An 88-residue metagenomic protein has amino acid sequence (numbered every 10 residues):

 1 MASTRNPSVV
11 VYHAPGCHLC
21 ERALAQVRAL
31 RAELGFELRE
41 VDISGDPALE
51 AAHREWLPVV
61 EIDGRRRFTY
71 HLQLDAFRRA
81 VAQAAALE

Functional and structural regions predicted by a protein language model:
A2-A29: Local sequence-structure signature of Cys/Sec-based thiol-disulfide redox active-site neighborhoods
Y12, V41, T69: Small/polar loops that bind or transfer phosphate-bearing groups
L30-L34: A short, Lys/Arg-enriched amphipathic alpha-helix followed by its capping loop at the start of a domain
F36-P47: Thiol-based oxidoreductase modules, predominantly thioredoxin-like and allied folds used for disulfide exchange
E50-A52: Short glycine-biased active-site loop of nucleotidyltransferases that positions the nucleotide triphosphate and helps
R54-V60: Structural micro-motif
I62-E88: Non-catalytic, surface beta->alpha helical segment in thiol-disulfide oxidoreductase systems
